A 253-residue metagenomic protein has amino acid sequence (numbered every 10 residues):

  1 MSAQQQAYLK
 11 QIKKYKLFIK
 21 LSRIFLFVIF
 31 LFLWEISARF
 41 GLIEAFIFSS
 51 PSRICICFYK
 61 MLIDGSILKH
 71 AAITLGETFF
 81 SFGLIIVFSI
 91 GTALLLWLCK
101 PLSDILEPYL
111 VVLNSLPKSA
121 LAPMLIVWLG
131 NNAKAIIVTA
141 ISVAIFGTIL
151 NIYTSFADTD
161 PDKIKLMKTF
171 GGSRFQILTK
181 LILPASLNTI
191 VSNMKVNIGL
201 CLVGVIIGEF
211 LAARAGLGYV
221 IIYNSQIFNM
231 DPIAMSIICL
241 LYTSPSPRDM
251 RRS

Functional and structural regions predicted by a protein language model:
M1-T74, R248: N-terminal, non-cleaved signal-anchor transmembrane helix
G41, N193-S244: Non-cytoplasmic
I63-L95: Transmembrane alpha-helix signature in integral membrane proteins
K69-E77, S119, V127-T148, P232-I237: Loop-to-helix entry region at the N-terminal start of transmembrane alpha-helices in multi-pass membrane transporters
G91-I126, L150-T159, K165: Cytoplasmic-entry segments and transmembrane alpha-helices of multi-pass inner-membrane transporters
L116, F156-D162, L166-S186, Q226: Short helix-to-coil transition segments within interhelical loops that connect adjacent transmembrane helices
V138, S142, F175-G208, A234: Transmembrane alpha-helices
Y242-S253: Single conserved hydrophobic/aromatic residue that forms the stacking wall/gate of nucleotide- or nucleobase-binding
